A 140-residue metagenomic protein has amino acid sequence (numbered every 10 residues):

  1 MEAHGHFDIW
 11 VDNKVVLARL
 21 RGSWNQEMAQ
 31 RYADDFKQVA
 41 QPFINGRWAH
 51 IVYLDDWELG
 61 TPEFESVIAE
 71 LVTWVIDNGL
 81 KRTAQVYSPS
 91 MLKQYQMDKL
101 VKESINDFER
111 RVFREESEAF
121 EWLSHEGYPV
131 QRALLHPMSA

Functional and structural regions predicted by a protein language model:
M1-A140: Amphipathic, Lys/Arg-enriched alpha-helical "gate/interface" segment within cytosolic domains that mediates
